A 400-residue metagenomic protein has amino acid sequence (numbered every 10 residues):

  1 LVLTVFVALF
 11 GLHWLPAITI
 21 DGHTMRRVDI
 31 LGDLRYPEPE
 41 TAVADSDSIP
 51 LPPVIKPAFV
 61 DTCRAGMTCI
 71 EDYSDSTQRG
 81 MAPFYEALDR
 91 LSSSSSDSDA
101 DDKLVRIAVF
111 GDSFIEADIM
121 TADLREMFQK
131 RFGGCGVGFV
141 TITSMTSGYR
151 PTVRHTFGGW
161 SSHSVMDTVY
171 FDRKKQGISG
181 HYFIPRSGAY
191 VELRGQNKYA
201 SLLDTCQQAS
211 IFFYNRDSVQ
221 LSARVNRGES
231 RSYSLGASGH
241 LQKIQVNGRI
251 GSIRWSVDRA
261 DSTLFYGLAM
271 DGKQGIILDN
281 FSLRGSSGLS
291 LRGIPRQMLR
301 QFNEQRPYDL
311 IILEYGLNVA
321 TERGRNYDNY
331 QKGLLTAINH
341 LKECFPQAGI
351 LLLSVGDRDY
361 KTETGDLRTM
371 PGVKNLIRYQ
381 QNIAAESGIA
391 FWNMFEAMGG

Functional and structural regions predicted by a protein language model:
L1-E40, Q176-S230, A237, D261 (+1 more regions): Alpha-helical cap/lid subdomain in secreted, periplasmic, or secretory-pathway luminal O-acyl-processing enzymes
A17, D21, G32, E38-V43 (+10 more regions): Residue-level detector of solvent-exposed, low-hydrophobicity positions
R35-V109, H163-V165, F171-G188: Membrane/wall-proximal cationic-aromatic binding patches
D45-I49, T263, Y330: Bulky hydrophobic/aromatic packing residues
D72, T77-S161, Q196-R284, L289 (+1 more regions): Serine-esterase "nucleophile elbow" of acetyl-processing enzymes
F157-M166, W392: Tryptophan-centered motif/residue detector
